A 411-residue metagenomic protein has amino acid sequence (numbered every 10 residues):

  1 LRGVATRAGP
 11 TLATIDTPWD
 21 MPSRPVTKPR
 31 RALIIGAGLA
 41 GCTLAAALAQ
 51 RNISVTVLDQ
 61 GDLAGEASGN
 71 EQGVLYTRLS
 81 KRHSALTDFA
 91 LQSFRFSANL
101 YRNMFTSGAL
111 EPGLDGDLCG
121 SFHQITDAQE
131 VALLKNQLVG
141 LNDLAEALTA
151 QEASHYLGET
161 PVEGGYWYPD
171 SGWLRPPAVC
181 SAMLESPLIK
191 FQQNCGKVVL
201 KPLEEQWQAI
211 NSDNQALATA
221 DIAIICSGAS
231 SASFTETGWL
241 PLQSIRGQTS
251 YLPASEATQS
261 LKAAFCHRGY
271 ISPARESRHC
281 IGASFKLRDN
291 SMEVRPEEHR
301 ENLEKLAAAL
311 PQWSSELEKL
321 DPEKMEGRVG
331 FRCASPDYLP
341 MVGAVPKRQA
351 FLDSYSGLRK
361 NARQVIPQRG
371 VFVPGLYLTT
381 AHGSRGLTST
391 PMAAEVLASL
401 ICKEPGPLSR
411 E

Functional and structural regions predicted by a protein language model:
V26-A40, T56: Beta1/beta-strand and adjacent pyrophosphate-binding region of the FAD-binding site in flavoprotein oxidoreductases
T43, D88, N211-G327, C333: Flavin-dependent oxidoreductases
Q50-G69: Glycine-rich FAD pyrophosphate-binding loop
V74-Y156: Dinucleotide-binding Rossmann-like beta1-alpha1 core, especially the glycine-rich loop that anchors the ADP
K81-R82, E111-H123, A150-E185, S284-R288 (+1 more regions): Helix-loop-beta segment of a Rossmann-like dinucleotide-binding subdomain
R82-S93, Q124-E130, Y166-A182, E293-E298 (+2 more regions): Short beta-strand to alpha-helix junction loop
Q192-Q208: A conserved short coil-to-beta-strand element within the FAD-binding core of flavoproteins
L317-E411: C-terminal catalytic lobe of FAD-dependent flavoproteins
